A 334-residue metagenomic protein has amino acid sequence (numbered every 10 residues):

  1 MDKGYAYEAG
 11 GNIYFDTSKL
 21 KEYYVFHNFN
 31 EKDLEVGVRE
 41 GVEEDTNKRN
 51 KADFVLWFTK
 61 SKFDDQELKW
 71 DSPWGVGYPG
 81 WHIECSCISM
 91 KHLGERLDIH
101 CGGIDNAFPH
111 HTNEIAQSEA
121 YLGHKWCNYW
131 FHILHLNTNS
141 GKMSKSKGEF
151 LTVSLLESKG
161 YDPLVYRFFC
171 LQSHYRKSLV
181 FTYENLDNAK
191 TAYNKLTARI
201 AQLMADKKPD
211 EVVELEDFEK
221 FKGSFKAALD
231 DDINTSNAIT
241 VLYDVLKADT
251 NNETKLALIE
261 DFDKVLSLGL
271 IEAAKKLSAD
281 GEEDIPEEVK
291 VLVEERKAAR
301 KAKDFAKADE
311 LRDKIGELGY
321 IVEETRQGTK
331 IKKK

Functional and structural regions predicted by a protein language model:
M1-Q202: Alpha-helical recognition segments enriched in aromatics with Gly/Pro capping that present substrate-recognition
K142-M143, F150-K334: Structural preference for alpha-helix termini/caps and helix-kink/transition segments
